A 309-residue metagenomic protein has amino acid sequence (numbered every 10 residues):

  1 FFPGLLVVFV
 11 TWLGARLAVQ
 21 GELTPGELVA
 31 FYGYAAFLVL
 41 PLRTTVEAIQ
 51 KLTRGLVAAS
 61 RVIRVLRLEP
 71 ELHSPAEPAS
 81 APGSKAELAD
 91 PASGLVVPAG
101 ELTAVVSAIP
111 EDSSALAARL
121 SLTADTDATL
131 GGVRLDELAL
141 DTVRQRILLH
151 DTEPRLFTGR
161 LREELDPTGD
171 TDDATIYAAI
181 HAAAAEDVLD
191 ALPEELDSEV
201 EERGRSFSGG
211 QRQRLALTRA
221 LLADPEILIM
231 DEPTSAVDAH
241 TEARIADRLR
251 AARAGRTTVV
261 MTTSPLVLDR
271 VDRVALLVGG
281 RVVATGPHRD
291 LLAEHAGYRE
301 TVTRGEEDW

Functional and structural regions predicted by a protein language model:
F1-V29: A hydrophobic transmembrane-helix motif
F2-P3, P25-E47: Hydrophobic alpha-helical segments in the permease module
L38-R67: Cytosolic ends of transmembrane helices, especially the final helix of ABC transmembrane type-1 domains
L66-I109, A251-A254: Primarily ABC-family ATPase nucleotide-binding module
P75, T263-S264, D269-W309: C-terminal portion of ABC ATPase nucleotide-binding domains
G83, R162-E201, E226, D247 (+2 more regions): ABC ATPase nucleotide-binding domain helical subdomain, centered on the C-loop/LSGGQ "ABC signature"
E186-L215, R219, M230, V237 (+1 more regions): ABC-fold ATPase nucleotide-binding domain signature/coupling loops
A223, I229-M230, S235, A254: Conserved signature/switch motifs of ABC ATPase nucleotide-binding domains
